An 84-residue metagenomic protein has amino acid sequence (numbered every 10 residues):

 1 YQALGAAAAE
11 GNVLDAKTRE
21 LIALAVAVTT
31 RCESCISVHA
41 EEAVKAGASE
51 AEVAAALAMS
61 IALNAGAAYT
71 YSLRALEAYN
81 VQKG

Functional and structural regions predicted by a protein language model:
Y1-T18, Y71-G84: Acidic, glycine/proline-rich low-complexity segments that act as flexible tails and inter-domain linkers
G5-A6, A23, A40-V44, A58: Amphipathic alpha-helical segments within well-ordered protein domains
N12-T30, E50-L57: Immediate flanking context of iron-sulfur cluster ligation sites
C32-C35: Short cysteine clusters
S37-A51, L76-Y79: Iron-sulfur (Fe-S) cluster-binding segments and ferredoxin-like electron-carrier domains, especially [2Fe-2S]
A54-N80: C-terminal structural segments of small proteins and small subunits
